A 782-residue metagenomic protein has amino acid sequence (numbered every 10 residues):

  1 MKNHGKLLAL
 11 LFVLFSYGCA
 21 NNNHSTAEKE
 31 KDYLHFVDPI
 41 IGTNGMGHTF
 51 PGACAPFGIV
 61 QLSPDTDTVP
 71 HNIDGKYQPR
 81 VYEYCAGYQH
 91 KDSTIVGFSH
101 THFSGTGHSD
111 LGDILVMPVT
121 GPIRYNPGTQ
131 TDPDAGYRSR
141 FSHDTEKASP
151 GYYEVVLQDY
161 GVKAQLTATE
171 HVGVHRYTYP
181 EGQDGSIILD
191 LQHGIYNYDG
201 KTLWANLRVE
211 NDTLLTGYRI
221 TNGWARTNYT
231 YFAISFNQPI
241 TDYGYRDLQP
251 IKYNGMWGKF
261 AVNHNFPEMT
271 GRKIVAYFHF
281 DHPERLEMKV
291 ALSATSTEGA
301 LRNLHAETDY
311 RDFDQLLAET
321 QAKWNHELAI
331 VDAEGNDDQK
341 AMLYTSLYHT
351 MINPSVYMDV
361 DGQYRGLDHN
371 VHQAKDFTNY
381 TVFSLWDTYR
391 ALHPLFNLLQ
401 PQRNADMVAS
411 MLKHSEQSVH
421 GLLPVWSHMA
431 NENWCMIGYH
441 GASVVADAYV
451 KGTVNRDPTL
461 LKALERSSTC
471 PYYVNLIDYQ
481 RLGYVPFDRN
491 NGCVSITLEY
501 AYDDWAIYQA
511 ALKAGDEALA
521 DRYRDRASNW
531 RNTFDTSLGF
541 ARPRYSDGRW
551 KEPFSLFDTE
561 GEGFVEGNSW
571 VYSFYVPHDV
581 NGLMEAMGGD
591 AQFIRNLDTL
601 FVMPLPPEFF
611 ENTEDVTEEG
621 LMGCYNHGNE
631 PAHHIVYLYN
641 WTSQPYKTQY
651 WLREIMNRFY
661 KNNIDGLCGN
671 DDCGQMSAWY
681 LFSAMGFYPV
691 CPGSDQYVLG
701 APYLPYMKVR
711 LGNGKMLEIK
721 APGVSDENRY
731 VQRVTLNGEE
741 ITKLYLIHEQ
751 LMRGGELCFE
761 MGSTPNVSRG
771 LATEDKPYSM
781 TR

Functional and structural regions predicted by a protein language model:
M1-E28: Bacterial Sec-dependent N-terminal signal peptides
H24-H393, N397-S443, D447-L498, A511-N532 (+9 more regions): Accessory carbohydrate-recognition regions in carbohydrate-active enzymes
E499-D503: Hydrophobic, small-residue-rich alpha-helical packing segments that form membrane-like cores
Y730: Extracellular attachment/recognition segments
